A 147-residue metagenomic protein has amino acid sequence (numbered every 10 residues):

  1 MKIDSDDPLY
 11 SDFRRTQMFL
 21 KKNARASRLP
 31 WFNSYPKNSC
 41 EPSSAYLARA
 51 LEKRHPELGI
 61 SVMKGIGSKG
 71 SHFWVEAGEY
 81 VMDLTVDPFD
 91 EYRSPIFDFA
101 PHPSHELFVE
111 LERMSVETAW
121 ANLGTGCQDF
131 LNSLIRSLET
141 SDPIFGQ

Functional and structural regions predicted by a protein language model:
M1-Q147: A structural boundary/capping signal
